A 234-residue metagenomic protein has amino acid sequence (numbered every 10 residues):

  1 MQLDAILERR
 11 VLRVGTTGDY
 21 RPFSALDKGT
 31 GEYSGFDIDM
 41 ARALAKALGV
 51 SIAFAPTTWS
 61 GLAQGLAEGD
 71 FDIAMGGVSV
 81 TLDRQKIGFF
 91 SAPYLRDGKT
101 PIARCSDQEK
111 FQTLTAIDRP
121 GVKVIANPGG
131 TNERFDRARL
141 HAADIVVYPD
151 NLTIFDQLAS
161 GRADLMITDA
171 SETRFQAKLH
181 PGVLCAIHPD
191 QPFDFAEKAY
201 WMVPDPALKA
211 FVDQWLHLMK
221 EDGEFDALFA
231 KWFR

Functional and structural regions predicted by a protein language model:
M1-G77, K86: Extracytoplasmic small-molecule ligand-binding "clamshell" domains of the periplasmic binding protein/Venus flytrap
M1-Q2, T131-V146, A186-P189, L216-R234: Ligand-binding clefts/hinges and TM-proximal coupling segments of bilobed small-molecule sensing domains
R10-T16, L114-N132: Short loop->beta-strand "edge-of-pocket" segments that line small-molecule binding or catalytic clefts across diverse
I38-D39, A53-Q64, E109-Q112, V146-S160: Short helix-initiation/N-cap motifs at beta->coil->alpha
G61-Q64, V78-K86, D136, A159-D194: A ligand-binding cleft/hinge motif common to bilobed small-molecule-binding domains
A92, R104-K123: Flexible hinge/capping segments at coil-to-helix
R96-A103, A170, R174-H217, R234: Periplasmic-binding protein-like
S106-T113, V146, D205-F211: Short helix-loop capping/hinge motifs at secondary-structure junctions, enriched in acidic/polar residues
